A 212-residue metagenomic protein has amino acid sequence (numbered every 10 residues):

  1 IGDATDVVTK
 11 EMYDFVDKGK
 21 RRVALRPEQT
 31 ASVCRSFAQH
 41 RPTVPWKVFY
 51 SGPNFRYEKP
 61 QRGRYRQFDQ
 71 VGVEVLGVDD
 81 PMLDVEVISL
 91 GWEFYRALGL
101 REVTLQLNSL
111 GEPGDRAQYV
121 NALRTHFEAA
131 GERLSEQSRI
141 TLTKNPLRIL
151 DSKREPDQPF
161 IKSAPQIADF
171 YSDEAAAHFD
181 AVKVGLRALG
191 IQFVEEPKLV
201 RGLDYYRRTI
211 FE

Functional and structural regions predicted by a protein language model:
I1-E212: TRNA-recognition modules of translation machinery and tRNA-sensing kinases, especially anticodon-binding
